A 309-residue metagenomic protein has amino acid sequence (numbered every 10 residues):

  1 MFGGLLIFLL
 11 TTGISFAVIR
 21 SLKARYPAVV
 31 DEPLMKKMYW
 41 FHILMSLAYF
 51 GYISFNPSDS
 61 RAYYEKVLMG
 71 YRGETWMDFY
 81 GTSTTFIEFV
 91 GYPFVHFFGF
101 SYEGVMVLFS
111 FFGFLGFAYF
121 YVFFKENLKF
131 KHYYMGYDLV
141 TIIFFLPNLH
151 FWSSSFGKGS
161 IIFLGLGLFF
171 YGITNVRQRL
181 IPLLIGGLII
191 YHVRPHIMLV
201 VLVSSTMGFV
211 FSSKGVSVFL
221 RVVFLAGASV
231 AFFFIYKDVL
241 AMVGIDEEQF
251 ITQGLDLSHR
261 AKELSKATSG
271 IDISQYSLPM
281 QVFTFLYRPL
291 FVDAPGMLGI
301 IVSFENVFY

Functional and structural regions predicted by a protein language model:
L10, V95, G99, L108-Y119 (+2 more regions): Transmembrane alpha-helices of multi-pass, membrane-embedded glycan-processing enzymes that use lipid-linked
F16-A24, V107-K129: Transmembrane-helix motifs of polytopic, lipid-linked glycan transferases
D31-K36, F120-F145: Transmembrane-helix signature of polytopic, membrane-embedded enzymes that assemble or transfer cell-envelope glycans
I53-K66, M77-V90, G99-F100, L278 (+1 more regions): Extracytoplasmic catalytic/substrate-binding loops of multi-pass membrane glycan-assembly enzymes
L128-F130, G167-L180: Membrane-interface transmembrane helices that cradle and orient dolichyl/undecaprenyl
M135-Y137, N175-L188: Short hydrophobic alpha-helices at membrane interfaces in multi-pass membrane enzymes
S154-K158: Short acidic/glycine- and proline-prone juxtamembrane loop motifs at membrane-interface regions of multi-pass membrane
Y191-Y309: Alpha-helical transmembrane segments and terminal signal-anchor/GPI-anchor hydrophobic tails, characterized by long
